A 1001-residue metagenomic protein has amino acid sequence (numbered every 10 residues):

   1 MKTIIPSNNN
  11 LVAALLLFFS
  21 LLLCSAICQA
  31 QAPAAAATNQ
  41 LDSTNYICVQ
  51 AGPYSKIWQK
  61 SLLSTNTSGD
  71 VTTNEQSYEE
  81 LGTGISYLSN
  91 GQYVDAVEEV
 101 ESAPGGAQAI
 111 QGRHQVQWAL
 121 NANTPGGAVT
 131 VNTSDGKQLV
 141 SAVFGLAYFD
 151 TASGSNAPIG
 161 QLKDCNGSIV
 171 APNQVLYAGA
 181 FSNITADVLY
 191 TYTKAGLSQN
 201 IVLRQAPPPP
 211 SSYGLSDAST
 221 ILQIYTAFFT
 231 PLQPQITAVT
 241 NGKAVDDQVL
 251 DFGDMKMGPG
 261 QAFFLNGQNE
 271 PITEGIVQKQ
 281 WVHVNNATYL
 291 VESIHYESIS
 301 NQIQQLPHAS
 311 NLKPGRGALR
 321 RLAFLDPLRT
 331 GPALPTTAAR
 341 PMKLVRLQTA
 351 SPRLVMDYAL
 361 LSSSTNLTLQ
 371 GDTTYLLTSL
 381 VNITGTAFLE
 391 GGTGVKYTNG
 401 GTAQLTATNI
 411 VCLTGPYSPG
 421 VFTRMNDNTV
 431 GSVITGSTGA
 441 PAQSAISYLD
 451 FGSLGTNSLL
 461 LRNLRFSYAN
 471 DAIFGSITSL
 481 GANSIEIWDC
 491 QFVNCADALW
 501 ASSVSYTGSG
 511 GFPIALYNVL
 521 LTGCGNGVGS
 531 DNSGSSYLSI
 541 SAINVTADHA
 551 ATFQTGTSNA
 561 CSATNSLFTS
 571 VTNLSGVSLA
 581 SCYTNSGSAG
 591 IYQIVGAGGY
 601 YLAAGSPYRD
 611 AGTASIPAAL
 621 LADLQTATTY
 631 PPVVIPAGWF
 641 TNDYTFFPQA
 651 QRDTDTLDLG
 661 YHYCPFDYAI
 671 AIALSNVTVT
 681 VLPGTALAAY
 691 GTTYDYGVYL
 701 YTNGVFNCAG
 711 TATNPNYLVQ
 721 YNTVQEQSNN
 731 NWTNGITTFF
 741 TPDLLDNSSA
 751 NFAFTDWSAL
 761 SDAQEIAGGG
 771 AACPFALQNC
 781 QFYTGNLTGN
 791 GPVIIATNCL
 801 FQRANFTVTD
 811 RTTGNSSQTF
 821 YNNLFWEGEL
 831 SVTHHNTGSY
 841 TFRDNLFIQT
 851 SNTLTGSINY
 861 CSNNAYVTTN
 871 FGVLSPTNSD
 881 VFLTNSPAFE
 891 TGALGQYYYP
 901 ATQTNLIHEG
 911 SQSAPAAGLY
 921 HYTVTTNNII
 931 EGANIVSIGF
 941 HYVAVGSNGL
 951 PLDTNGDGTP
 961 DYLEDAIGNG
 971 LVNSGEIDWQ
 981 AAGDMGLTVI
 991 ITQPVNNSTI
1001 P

Functional and structural regions predicted by a protein language model:
K2-L16: Bacterial N-terminal signal peptides that target proteins for export
A13-S25: Bacterial N-terminal signal peptides
Q31-P341, A350-S351: Residues that cap or anchor secondary-structure elements
N285-G895, P900-L952, Y962-A966, G983: Beta-strand/loop edge motif enriched in small/polar residues
P951-D957, D965-N969, N973-E976: Acidic, divalent-cation-chelating loop motifs in proteins
G983-I990: Proline/serine/threonine-rich low-complexity linkers at boundaries of modular beta-sandwich domains
T992-N996: Surface-exposed, proline-enriched loop/turn segments that connect beta strands in immunoglobulin-like
N997-P1001: Short, solvent-exposed loop/linker segments at the N-terminal edge of repeated beta-sheet extracellular domains
